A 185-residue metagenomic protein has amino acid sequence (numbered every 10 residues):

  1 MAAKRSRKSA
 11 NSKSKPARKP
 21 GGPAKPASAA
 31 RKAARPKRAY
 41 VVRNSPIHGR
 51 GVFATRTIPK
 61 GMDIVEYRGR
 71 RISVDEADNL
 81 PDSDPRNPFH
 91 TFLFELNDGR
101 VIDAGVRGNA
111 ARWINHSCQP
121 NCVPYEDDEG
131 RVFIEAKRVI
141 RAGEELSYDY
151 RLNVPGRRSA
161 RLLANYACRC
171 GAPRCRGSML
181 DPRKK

Functional and structural regions predicted by a protein language model:
A2-K8, S14, R18-G21, C118-K185: C-terminal SET catalytic tail plus cysteine-rich post-SET Zn-binding segment of SAM-dependent SET-domain
N11-R35: N-terminal intrinsically disordered, low-complexity tails
G21-G22, G49-G51, G61, G69 (+7 more regions): Residue-identity detector for glycine
A27-Y125: Catalytic cores of histone-lysine modification enzymes
